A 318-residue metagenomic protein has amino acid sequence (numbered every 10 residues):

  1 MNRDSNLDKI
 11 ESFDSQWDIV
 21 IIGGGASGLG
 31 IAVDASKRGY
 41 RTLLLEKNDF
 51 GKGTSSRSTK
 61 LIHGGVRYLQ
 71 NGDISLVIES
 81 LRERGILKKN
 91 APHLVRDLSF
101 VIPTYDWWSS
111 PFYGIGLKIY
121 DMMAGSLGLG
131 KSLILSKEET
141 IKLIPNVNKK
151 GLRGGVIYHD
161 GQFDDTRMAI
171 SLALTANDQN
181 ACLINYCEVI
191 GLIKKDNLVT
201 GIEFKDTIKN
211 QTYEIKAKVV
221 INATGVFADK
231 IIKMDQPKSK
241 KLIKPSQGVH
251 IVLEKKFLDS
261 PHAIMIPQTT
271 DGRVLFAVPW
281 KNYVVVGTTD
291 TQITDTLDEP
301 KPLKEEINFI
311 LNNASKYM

Functional and structural regions predicted by a protein language model:
M1-I19, V33-R38: Extreme N-terminal leader/targeting segments of oxidoreductases
S15-W17, K209-V219: Core beta-strand elements of the Rossmann-like FAD/NAD(P) dinucleotide-binding domain in flavoenzyme oxidoreductases
G23-G25, K47: Glycine-rich Rossmann-fold phosphate-binding loop(s) that bind the pyrophosphate of adenine dinucleotide cofactors
G28: N-terminal Rossmann-fold NAD(P) dinucleotide-binding loop
D34, L45, H93-D97, E214-I215 (+1 more regions): Active-site substrate-recognition segment that forms the wall of the catalytic cavity or substrate channel
S36-S56: Glycine-rich FAD pyrophosphate-binding loop
K60-L143, L275: Dinucleotide-binding Rossmann-like beta1-alpha1 core, especially the glycine-rich loop that anchors the ADP
T104-Q179, I184, L192-L198, K281: Flavin (FAD/FMN) cofactor-binding and adjacent substrate-gating region of FAD-dependent oxidoreductase domains
